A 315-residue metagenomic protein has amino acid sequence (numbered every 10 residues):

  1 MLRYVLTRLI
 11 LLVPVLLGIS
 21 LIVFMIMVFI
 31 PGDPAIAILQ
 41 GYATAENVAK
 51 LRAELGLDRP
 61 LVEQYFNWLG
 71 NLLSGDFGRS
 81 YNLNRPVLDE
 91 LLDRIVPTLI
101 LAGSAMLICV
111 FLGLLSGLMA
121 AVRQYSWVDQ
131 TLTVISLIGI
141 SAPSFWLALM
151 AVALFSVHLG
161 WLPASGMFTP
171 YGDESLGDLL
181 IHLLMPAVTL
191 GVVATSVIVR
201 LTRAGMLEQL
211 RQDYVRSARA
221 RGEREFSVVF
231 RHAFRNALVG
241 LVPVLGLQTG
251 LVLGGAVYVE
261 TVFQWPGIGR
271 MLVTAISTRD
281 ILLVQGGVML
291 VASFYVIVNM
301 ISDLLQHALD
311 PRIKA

Functional and structural regions predicted by a protein language model:
L2-Y4, V13-L16, D89-V128, S144 (+2 more regions): Alpha-helical transmembrane segments of integral membrane proteins, especially multi-pass inner/plasma-membrane
V15-F66, L159-L179: Hydrophobic alpha-helical transmembrane segments of membrane transport/permease proteins and related membrane-embedded
I19, I36-I38, E63, G78-Y81 (+6 more regions): Short, hydrophobic secondary-structure boundary micro-motifs
I22-F29, N67-G70, V134-S165, T189-T195: Membrane-water interface segments at the C-terminal ends of transmembrane alpha-helices in multi-pass inner-membrane
I26-I30, I38, Y42-A43, L72-L73 (+10 more regions): Hydrophobic aliphatic residues
A53-V62, D76-V87, F168-L183, I276-L282: Membrane-interfacial helix-loop-helix junctions in multi-pass membrane proteins
D58-L114: An internal, D/E-rich "acidic patch" concept
